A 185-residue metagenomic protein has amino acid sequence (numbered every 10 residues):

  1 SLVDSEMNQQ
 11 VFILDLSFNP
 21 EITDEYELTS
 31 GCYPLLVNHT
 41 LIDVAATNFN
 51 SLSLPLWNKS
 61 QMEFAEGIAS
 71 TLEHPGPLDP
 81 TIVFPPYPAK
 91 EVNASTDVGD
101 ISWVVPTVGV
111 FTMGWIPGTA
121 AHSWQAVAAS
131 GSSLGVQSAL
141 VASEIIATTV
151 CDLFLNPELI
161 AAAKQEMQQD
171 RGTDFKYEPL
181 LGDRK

Functional and structural regions predicted by a protein language model:
S1-K185: Metal-dependent amide/peptide-bond hydrolase catalytic core, centered on the "pita-bread" metallohydrolase fold
